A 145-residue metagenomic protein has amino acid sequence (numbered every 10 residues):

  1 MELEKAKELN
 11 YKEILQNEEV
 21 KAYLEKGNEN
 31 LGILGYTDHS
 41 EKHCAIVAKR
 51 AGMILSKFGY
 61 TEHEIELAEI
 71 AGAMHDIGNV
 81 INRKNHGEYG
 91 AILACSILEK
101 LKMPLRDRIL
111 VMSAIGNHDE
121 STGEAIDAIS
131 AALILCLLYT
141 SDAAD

Functional and structural regions predicted by a protein language model:
M1-H86, I97: Acidic/His-rich, divalent-metal-binding segments that scaffold phosphate/diphosphate chemistry
Y60-G72, R106-A114, I129-S130: Alpha-helical scaffolds flanking conserved acidic
N85-S96, K100, A125: Structured all-alpha helical bundle cores of eukaryotic regulatory proteins
L101-L105: Inter-helical turn/loop segments and adjacent helix faces that build the functional surface of alpha-helical bundle
I115, T122: Polyanion-binding surfaces on beta-sheet-dominated domains and ring/shell assemblies
L135: Carboxylate-rich, divalent-cation-coordinating active-site regions
Y139-D145: Conserved small/polar residues in nucleotide/adenosyl-binding loops
